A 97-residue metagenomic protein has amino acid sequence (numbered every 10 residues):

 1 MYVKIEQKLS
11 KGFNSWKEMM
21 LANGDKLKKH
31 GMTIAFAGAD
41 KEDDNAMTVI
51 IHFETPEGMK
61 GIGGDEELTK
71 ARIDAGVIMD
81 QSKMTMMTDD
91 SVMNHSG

Functional and structural regions predicted by a protein language model:
Y2-K8: Active-site-flanking beta-strand signature of metal-NTP-handling nucleotidyl enzymes and homologous cyclase-like
K8, I50-H52: Short hydrophobic/aromatic beta-strand micro-patches that form the beta-sheet surface supporting nucleotide- or nucleic
K8-E18: Short, surface-exposed ligand-recognition loops at beta-strand->loop->(often short) alpha-helix junctions that present
K11, E42-D44, E54-E57: Short alpha-helical
K17-F36, H52-M86: An amphipathic, aromatic/His-enriched active-site/gating alpha helix that lines ligand/cofactor pockets
A39-D44, I78: A short beta-turn/loop motif at secondary-structure boundaries
M86-G97: Short, low-order "capping/linker" segments at domain edges
